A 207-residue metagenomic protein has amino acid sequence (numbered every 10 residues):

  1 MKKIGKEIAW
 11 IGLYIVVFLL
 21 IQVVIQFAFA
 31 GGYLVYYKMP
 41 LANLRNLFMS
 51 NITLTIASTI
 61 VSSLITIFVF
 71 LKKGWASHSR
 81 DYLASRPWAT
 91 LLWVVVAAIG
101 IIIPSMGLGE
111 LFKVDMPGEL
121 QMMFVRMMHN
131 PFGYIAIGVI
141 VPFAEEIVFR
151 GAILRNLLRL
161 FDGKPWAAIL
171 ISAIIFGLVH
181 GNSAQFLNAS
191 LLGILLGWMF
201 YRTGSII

Functional and structural regions predicted by a protein language model:
M1-S79, P87: N-terminal, membrane-interfacial amphipathic/helix-forming hydrophobic leader that caps and precedes the first
I8-G12, V16, I52-T53, L91-V96 (+5 more regions): Hydrophobic alpha-helical transmembrane segments
V23-F27, G31, Q185-I207: Functionally important transmembrane alpha-helices
A42-M49, W75-I147, L154-L160: Juxtamembrane helix-loop-helix connectors linking adjacent transmembrane helices in multi-pass membrane enzymes
A57-V61, P131, I135, L187-L195: Membrane-embedded alpha-helical segments of multi-pass membrane proteins, especially the transmembrane helices
V139, A173-L178, I194-W198: Alpha-helical transmembrane segments of multipass membrane proteins
A144-I171, W198-I206: Membrane-interface helix/loop boundary segments of multi-pass membrane proteins
L178-A184: Membrane-interface helix caps and helix-loop-helix hairpins in membrane proteins
